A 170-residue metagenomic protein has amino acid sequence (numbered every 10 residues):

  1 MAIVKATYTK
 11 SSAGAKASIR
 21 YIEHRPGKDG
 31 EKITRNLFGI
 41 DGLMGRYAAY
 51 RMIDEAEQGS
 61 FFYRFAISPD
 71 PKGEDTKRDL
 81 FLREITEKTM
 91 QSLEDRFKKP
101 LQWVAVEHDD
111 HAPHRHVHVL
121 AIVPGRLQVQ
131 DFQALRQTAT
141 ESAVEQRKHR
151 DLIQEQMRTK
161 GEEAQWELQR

Functional and structural regions predicted by a protein language model:
M1-R170: N-terminal nicking endonuclease/strand-transfer module with a His-rich metal-binding environment and a catalytic Tyr
